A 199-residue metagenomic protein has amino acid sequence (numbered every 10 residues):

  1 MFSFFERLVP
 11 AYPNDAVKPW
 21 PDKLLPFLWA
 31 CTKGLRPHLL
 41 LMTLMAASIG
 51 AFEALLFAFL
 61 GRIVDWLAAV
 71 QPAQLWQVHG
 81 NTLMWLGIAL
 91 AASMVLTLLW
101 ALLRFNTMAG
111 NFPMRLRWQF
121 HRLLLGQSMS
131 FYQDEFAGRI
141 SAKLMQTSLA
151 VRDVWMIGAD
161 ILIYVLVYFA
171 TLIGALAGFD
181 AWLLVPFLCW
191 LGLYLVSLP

Functional and structural regions predicted by a protein language model:
M1-E53, A68-L86, W100-A109, R122 (+2 more regions): Membrane-integrated ABC transporters
P10-K18, F52-G61, D65, A89-A137 (+3 more regions): Juxtamembrane helix-loop junctions of ABC transporter transmembrane domains
K23, A58, W118-Q119, Y168-A170: A generic alpha-helix surface/boundary motif
F27-L28, I63, W118, C189-W190: Tryptophan-centric aromatic hotspots in well-structured domains and transmembrane helices
G34, H38-S48, A92-M94, D160-P199: Transmembrane helices of ABC transporter permease
V64-P72, R104, M108, F112 (+3 more regions): Membrane-interfacial segments
